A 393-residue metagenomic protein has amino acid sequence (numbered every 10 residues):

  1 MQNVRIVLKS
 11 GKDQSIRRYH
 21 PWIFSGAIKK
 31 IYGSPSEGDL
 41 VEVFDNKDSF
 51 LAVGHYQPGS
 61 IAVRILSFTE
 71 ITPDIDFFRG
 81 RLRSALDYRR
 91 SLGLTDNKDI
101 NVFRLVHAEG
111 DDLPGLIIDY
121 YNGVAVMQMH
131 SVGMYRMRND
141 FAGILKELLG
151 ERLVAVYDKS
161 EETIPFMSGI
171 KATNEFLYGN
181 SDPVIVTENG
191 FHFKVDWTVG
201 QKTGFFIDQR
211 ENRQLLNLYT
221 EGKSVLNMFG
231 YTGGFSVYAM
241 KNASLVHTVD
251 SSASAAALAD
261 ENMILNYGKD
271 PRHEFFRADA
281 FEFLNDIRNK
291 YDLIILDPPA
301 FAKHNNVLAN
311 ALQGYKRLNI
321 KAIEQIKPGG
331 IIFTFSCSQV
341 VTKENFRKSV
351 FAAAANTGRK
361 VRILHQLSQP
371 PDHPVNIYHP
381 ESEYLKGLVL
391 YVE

Functional and structural regions predicted by a protein language model:
M1-Y120: Non-catalytic accessory regions of SAM-dependent methyltransferases
I65-P73, V126-Y135: Short histidine-centered catalytic/ligand-binding loop motif
G80, S84-S91, D96, G150-S168 (+1 more regions): A short, charged
V106-D119, Y135-F206, Q214: Non-catalytic substrate-recognition/targeting regions of SAM-dependent transferases
G123: Phosphate-centric recognition/catalysis
F176-E393: Rossmann-like S-adenosyl-L-methionine
